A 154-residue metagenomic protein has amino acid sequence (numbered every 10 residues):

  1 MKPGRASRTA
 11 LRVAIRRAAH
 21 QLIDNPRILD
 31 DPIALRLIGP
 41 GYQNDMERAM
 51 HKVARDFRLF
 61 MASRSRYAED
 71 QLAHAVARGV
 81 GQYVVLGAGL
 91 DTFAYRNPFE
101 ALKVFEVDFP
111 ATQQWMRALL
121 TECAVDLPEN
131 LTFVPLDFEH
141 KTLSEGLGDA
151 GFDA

Functional and structural regions predicted by a protein language model:
M1-V84, A88-V134, T142, G148-D153: Rossmann-like AdoMet
F138: Hydrophobic pocket-lining residues within nucleotide cofactor-binding pockets
